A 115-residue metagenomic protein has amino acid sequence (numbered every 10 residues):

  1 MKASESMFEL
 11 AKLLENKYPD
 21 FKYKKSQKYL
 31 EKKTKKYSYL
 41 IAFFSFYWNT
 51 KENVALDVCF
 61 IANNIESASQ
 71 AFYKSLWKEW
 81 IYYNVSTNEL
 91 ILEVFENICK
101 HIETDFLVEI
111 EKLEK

Functional and structural regions predicted by a protein language model:
M1-F8, K25, Y29-K115: Intrinsically disordered, low-complexity regulatory regions enriched in serine/threonine/proline and acidic residues
L10-L13: Extended amphipathic alpha-helical scaffold segments
E15-Q27: Short secondary-structure junctions
